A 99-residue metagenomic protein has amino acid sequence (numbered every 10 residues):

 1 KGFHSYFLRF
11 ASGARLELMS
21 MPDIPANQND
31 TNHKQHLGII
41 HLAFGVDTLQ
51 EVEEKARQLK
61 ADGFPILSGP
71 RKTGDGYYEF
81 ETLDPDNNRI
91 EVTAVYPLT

Functional and structural regions predicted by a protein language model:
K1-L16, P22: Core segments of cupin and vicinal oxygen chelate
F3, D23-D30, T99: A short, acidic/glycine-rich surface segment
Y6-F10, N29-Q58, Y78-L83: Vicinal oxygen chelate
F7-R9, R57-T99: Vicinal oxygen chelate
M19, Q28-T31, V92-T93: Short, charged, solvent-exposed linker or helix-capping segments at domain edges/interfaces that act as flexible hinges
S20-P25, L59-A61: A short linear-motif detector with a strong N-terminal bias
